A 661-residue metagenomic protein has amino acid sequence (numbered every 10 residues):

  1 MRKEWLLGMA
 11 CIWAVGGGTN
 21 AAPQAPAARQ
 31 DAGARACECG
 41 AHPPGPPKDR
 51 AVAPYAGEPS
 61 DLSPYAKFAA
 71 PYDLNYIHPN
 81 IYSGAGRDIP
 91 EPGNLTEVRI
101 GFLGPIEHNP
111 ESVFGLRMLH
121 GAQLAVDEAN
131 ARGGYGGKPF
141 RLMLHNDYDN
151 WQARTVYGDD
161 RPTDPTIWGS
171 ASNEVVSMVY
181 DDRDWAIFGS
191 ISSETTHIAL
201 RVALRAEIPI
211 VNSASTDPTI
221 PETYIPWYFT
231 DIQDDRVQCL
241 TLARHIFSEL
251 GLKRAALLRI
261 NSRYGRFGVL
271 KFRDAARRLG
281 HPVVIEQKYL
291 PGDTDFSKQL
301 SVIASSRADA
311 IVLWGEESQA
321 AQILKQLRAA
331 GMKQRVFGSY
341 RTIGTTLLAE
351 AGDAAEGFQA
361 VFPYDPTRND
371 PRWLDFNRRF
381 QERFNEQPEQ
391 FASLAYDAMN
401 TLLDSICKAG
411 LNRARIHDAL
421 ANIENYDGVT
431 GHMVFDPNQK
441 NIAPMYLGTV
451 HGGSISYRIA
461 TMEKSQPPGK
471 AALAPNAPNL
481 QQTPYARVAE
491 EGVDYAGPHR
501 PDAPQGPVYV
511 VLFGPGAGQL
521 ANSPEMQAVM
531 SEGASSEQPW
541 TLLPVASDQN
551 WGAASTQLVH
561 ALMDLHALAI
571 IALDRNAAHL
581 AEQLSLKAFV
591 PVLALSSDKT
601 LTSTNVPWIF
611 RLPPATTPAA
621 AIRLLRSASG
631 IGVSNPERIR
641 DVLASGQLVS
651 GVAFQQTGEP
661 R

Functional and structural regions predicted by a protein language model:
M1-L6: Bacterial N-terminal signal peptides that target proteins for export
G8, A21-R661: Extracytosolic ligand-binding ectodomains
G8-G16: Bacterial N-terminal signal peptides
